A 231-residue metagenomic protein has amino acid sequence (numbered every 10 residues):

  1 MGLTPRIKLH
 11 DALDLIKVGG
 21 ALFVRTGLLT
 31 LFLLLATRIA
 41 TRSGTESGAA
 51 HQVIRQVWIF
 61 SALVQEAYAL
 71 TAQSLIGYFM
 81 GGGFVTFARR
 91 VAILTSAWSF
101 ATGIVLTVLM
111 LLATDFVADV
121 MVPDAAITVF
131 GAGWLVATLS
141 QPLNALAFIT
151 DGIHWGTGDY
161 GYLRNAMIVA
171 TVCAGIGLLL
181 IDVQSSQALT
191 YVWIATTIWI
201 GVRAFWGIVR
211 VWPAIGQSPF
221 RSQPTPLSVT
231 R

Functional and structural regions predicted by a protein language model:
M1-G20, I76-S140, L180-R231: Short alpha-helical transmembrane segments in multi-pass integral membrane proteins
T4-L35, F60, V64, Y68 (+4 more regions): Hydrophobic faces of transmembrane alpha-helices in multi-pass small-molecule transporters and flippases across diverse
L22, T26, L34, R38 (+5 more regions): Transmembrane alpha-helix boundary and packing residues in multipass membrane permease domains and related
G27-F60, Y78-F79, F116-D124: Helix-terminus/linker motif at the lipid-water interface of multi-pass membrane proteins
L28, F32, Y68-A72, L109-A113 (+3 more regions): Residue-level signal for transmembrane alpha-helical positions in Major Facilitator Superfamily
R42-T45, G82, G156-T157, S186: Helix-loop interface residues and adjacent transmembrane-helix termini in multi-pass membrane transporters, primarily
A50-L112, A147-G158, Y162: Small-residue-rich hydrophobic transmembrane alpha-helices
V57-I59, V64, D124-T150, G175-I176: Alpha-helical transmembrane segments of multi-pass membrane proteins
